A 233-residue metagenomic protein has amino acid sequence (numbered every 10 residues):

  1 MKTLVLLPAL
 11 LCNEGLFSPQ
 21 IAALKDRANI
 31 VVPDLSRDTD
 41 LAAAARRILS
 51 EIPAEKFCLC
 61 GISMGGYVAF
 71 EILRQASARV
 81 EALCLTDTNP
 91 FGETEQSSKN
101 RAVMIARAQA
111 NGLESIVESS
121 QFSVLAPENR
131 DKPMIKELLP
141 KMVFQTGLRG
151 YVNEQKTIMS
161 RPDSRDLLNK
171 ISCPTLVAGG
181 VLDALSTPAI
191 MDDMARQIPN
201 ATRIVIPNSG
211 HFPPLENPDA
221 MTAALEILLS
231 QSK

Functional and structural regions predicted by a protein language model:
M1-A42, R46, I62: Conserved HGGG/HGGXW glycine-rich cap/lid loop of the alpha/beta-hydrolase fold
L41, R74-Q75, R79-E118: Flexible "cap/lid" loop of the alpha/beta hydrolase fold
G61-G65, A69: Gly/Ala-rich beta-loop-alpha elbow adjacent to hydrolase catalytic centers
E93-Q96, N111-K170: Conserved alpha/beta-hydrolase catalytic His-Asp/Glu region
I171, V177-G179, D183: Short beta-strand/loop motif that positions the catalytic acidic residue of the alpha/beta-hydrolase fold
A184-I190: Conserved alpha/beta-hydrolase "acid-adjacent" motif
P188, A195-H211: Catalytic histidine neighborhood in serine/cysteine hydrolases with alpha/beta-hydrolase-type architecture
S209-T222: Catalytic histidine-centered segment of alpha/beta-hydrolase-like enzymes
